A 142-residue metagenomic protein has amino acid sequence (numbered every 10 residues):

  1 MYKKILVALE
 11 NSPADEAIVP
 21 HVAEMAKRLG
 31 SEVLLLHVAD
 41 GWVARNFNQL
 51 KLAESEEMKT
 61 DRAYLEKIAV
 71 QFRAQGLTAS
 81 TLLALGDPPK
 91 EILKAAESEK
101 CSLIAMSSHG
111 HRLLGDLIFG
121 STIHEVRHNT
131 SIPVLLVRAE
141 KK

Functional and structural regions predicted by a protein language model:
M1-A17, H128-K142: Intrinsically disordered or low-complexity boundary/linker segments at protein termini and domain junctions
K3-Q49, Q71: Small/aliphatic-rich secondary-structure junction motif
L36, S80-A84, L135: General small-molecule cofactor/ligand-binding pocket signal
H37-V38, S107-H109, R138-A139: Short secondary-structure boundary segments
L50-E54, S98-K100, T122-I123: Short, hinge-like loop/turn segments at secondary-structure boundaries
L52-A63: A short acidic, glycine-rich active-site loop that binds or catalyzes chemistry on phosphate/adenosine moieties
V70-I104, K141-K142: Structural beta-alpha unit
S107-H128: Glycine-rich, Arg-bearing micro-motifs that act as flexible, cationic patches
